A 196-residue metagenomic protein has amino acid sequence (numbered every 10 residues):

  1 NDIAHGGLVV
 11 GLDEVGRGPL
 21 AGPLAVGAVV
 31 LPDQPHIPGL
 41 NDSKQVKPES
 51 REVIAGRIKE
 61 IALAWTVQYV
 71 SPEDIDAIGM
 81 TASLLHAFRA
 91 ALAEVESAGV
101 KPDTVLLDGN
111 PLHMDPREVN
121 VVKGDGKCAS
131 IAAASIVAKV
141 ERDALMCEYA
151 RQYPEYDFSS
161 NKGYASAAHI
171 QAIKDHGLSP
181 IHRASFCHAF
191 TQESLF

Functional and structural regions predicted by a protein language model:
N1-F196: RNase H-like, Mg2+-dependent phosphodiesterase core, and more generally RNA phosphate-backbone-engaging helix-loop
